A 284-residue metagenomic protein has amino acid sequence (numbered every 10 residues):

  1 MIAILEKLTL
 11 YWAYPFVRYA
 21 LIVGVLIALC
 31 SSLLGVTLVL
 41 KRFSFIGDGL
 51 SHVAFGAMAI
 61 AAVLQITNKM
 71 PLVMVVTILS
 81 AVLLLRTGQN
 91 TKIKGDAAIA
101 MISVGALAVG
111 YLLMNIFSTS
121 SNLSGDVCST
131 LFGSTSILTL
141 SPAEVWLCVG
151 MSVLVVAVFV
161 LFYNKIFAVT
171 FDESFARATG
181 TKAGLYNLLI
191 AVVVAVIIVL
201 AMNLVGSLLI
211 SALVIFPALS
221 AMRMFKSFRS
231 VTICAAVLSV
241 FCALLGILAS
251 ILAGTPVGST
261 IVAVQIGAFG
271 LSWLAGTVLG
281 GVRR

Functional and structural regions predicted by a protein language model:
M1-L29: Membrane-interfacial amphipathic/re-entrant helices at transmembrane-helix boundaries
I4-L10, S103-V160: Transmembrane helix-bundle core of multi-pass membrane transporters and related energy-transducing complexes
L21-V25, M70-V75, A97-M101, V145-G150 (+3 more regions): Hydrophobic alpha-helical transmembrane segments
V23-S31, A57, A61, L72-L84 (+16 more regions): Alpha-helical transmembrane segments in multi-pass membrane proteins
V36-S121, A221-I233, S250-G254, T277-V278: Short loop segments and helix-boundary regions at transmembrane helix junctions of multi-pass inner-membrane proteins
L140-P217: Helix-loop-helix "hairpin" substructures at the membrane interface of multi-pass membrane proteins
N203-S259: Transmembrane alpha-helical segments in multi-pass inner-membrane proteins
T255-R284: Cytosolic-side transmembrane-helix boundaries in multi-pass membrane proteins
